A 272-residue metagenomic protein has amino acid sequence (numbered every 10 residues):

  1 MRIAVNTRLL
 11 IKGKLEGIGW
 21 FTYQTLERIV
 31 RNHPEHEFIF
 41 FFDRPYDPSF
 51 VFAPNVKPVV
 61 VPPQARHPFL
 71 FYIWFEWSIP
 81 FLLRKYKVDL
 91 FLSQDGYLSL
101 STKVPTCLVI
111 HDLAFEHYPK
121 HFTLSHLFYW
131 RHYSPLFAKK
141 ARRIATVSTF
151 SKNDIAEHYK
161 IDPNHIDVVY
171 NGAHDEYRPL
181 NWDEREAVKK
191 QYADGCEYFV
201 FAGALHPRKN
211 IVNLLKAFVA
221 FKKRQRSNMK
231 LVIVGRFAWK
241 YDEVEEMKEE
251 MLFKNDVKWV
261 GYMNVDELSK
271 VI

Functional and structural regions predicted by a protein language model:
M1-I272: Carbohydrate transferase catalytic cores enriched for Leloir-type hexosyltransferases
